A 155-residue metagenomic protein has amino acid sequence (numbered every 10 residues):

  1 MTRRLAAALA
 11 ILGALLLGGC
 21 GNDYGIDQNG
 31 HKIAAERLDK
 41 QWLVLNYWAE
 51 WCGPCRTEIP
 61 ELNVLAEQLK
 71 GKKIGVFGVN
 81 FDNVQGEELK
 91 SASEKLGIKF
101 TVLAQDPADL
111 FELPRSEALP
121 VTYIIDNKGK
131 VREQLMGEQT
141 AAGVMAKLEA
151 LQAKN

Functional and structural regions predicted by a protein language model:
M1-L9: Bacterial N-terminal signal peptides that target proteins for export
L16-G19: C-terminal motif of bacterial Sec signal peptides marking the signal peptidase cleavage site
G21, L43, L119-P120: Short loop/turn microsegments at loop-to-beta-strand junctions
Y24-L43, F111: A short beta-strand-turn-helix
E36-R56: Short active-site neighborhood of thiol/selenol oxidoreductases, capturing the structured segment around
Y47-W48, A92, F100: Conserved hydrophobic/aromatic "anchor" residues that stabilize well-ordered secondary structure elements
T57-L96, P107-E112: Structural microenvironment flanking redox-active thiols in thiol-disulfide oxidoreductases
E94-I98, A104-E149: Thiol/disulfide oxidoreductase modules built on the thioredoxin-like
